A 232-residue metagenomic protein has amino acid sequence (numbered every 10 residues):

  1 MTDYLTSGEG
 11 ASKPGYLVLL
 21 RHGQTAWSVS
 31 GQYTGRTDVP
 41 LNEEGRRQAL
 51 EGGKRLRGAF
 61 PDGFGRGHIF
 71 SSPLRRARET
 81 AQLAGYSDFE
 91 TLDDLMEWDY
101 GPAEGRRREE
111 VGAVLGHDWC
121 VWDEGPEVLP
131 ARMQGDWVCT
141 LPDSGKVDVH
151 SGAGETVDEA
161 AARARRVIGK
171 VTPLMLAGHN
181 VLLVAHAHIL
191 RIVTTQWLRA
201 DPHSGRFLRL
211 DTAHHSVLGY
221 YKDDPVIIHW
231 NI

Functional and structural regions predicted by a protein language model:
M1-Y16, G52, W98-E110, P173 (+2 more regions): Acidic, low-complexity terminal tails and accessory targeting/binding regions of phosphate-metabolizing enzymes
D3-S12, E51-C120, E124-A131: Phosphate-coordination/substrate-recognition cap region in phosphate-metabolizing enzymes
G15-R21, F70, H179-I189: Beta-strand elements within well-structured catalytic alpha/beta cores of enzymes that handle phosphate/sulfate esters
V18-L83, H150-R165: Loop-to-helix element that buttresses phosphate recognition and phosphoryl-transfer chemistry
P40, S87-D94, D201-L210: Short hydrophobic/aromatic-enriched beta-strand-loop microsegments
A59-G65, V171-N180: Glycine-rich phosphate-binding loop signature in dinucleotide/nucleotide-binding domains
L83, I192, Q196: Active-site signature of alpha/beta-hydrolase-fold catalytic machinery across serine- and Asp/Cys-nucleophile hydrolases
G116-E159: Short glycine/proline- and acidic residue-enriched helix-loop micro-motifs that form flexible lids or anion-recognition
